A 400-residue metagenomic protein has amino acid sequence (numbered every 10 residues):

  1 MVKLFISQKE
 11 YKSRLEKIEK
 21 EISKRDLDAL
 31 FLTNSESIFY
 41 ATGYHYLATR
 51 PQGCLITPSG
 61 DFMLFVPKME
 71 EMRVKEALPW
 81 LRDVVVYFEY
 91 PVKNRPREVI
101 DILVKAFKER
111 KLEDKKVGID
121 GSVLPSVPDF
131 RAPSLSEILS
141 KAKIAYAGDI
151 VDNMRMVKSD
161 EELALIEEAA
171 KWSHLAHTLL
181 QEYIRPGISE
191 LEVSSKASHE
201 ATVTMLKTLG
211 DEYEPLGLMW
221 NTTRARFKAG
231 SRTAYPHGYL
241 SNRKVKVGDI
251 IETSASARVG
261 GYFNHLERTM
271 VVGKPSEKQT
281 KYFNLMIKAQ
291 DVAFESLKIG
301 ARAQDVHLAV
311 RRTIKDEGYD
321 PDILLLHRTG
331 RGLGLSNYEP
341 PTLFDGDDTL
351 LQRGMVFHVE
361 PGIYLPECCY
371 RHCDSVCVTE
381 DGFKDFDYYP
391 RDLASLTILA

Functional and structural regions predicted by a protein language model:
M1-A400: Active-site neighborhoods and metal-handling regions in enzymes and metal-associated proteins
